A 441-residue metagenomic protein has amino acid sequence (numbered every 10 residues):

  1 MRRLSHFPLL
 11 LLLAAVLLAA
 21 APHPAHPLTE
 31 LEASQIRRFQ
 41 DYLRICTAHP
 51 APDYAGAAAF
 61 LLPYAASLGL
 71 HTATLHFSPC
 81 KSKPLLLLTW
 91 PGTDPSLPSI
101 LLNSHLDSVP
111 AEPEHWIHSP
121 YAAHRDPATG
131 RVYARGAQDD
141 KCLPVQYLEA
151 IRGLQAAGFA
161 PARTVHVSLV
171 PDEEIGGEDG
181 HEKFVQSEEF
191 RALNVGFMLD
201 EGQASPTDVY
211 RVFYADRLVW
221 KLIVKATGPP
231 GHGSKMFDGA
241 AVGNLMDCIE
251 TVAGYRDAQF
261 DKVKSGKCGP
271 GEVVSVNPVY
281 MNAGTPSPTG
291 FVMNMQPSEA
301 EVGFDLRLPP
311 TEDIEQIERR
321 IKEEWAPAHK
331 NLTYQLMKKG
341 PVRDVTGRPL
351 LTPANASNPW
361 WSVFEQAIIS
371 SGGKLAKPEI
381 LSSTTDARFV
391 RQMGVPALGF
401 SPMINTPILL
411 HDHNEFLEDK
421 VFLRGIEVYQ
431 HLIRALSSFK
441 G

Functional and structural regions predicted by a protein language model:
S5-A21: Cleavable N-terminal signal peptides of Sec/SRP-targeted secreted and luminal proteins
A20-A25, E30, R44, Y64 (+4 more regions): Metal-dependent amide/peptide-bond hydrolase catalytic core, centered on the "pita-bread" metallohydrolase fold
A21-A137, P144, L148, L154-R163: Acidic/His- and Gly-rich active-site-bordering loop/insert found across diverse amide/peptide-bond hydrolases
Y54, E112-H115, E178-H181, Q392 (+2 more regions): Short, solvent-exposed loop/turn and secondary-structure capping segments
L68-H71, S96-S99, R163, L193-G196 (+2 more regions): Loop/turn elements at helix/coil->beta-strand transitions in domains of secreted/extracellular proteins
L85-T89, M198, I223: Conserved hydrophobic/aromatic beta-strand scaffold that supports enzyme active sites
R131, G136-A215: Acidic/histidine-rich catalytic neighborhood of metal-dependent amide-processing enzymes
